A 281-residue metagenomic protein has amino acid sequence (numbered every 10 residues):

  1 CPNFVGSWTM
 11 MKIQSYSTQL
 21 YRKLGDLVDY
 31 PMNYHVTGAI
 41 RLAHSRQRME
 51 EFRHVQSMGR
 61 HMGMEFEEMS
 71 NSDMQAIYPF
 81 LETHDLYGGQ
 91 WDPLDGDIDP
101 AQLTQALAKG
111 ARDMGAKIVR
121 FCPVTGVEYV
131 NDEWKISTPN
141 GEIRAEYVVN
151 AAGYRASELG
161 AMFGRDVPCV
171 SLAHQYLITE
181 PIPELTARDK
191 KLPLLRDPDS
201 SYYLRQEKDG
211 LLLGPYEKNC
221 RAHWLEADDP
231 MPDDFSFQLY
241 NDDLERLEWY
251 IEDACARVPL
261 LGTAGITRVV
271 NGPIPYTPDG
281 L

Functional and structural regions predicted by a protein language model:
C1-I77, D199-L204, K208-L212: Dinucleotide-binding Rossmann-like beta1-alpha1 core, especially the glycine-rich loop that anchors the ADP
K12-S15, L42-E51, Q90-D113, V119-F121 (+2 more regions): Short beta-strand to alpha-helix junction loop
H35-A39, L172-A173, V269: Short Gly/Ser/Thr- and Asp/Glu-enriched loop/turn motifs at secondary-structure junctions
Q47, F80-L86, E128-K135, Y276-G280: A short, glycine/Asx- and small/polar-enriched loop/turn that sits immediately N-terminal to a beta-strand
E67-M69, K117-V119, A264-T267: General small-molecule cofactor/ligand-binding pocket signal
Q90-Y147, A151, R155-E158: Helical element adjacent to the flavin cofactor pocket in flavoenzyme catalytic cores
E142-L194: Central helical "cap/lid" subdomain
R165-D166, I182-L281: Active-site lid/adjacent beta-loop-alpha segment flanking the redox-cofactor pocket in flavoenzymes
